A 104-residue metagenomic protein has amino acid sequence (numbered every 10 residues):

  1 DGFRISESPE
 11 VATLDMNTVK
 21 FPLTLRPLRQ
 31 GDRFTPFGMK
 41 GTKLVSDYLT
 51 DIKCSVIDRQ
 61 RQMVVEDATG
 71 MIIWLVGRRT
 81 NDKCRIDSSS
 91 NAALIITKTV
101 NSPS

Functional and structural regions predicted by a protein language model:
D1-S104: Basic, glycine-rich polyanion-binding accessory segments appended to enzymes
